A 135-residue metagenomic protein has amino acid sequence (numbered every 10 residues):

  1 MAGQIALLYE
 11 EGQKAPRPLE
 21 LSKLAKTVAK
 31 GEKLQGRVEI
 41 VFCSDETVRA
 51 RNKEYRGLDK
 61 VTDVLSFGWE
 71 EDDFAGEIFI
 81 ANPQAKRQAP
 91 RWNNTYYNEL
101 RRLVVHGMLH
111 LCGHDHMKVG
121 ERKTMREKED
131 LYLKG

Functional and structural regions predicted by a protein language model:
M1-R101, L111-G135: An acidic/histidine-cluster motif and surrounding catalytic segment that typifies divalent-metal-assisted enzyme active
